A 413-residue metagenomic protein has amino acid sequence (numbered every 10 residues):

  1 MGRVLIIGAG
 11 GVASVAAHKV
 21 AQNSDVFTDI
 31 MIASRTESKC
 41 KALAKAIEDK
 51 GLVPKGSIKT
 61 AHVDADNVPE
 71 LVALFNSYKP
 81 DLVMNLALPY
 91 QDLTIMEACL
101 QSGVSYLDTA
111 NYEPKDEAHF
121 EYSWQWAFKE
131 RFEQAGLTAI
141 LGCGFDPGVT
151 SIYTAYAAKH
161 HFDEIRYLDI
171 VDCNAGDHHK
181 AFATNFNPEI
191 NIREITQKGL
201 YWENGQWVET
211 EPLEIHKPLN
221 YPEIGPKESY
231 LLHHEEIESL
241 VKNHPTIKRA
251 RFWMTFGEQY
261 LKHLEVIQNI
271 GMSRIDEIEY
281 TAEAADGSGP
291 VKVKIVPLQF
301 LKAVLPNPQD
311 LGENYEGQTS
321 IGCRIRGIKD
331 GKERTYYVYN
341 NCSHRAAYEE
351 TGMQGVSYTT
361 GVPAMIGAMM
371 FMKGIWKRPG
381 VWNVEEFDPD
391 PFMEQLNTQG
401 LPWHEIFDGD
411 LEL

Functional and structural regions predicted by a protein language model:
A9-G10: Glycine-rich Rossmann-fold phosphate-binding loop(s) that bind the pyrophosphate of adenine dinucleotide cofactors
A13-S14: N-terminal Rossmann-fold NAD(P) dinucleotide-binding loop
R35-K39: Helix N-cap at the beta1-alpha1 junction of Rossmann-like dinucleotide-binding domains, i.e., the first residues
G51-N67: Rossmann-fold cofactor-recognition segment
D64-K79, Q91: Conserved Rossmann-fold cofactor-binding substructure of NAD(P)-dependent oxidoreductases
F75, D81-N85, Y106-L107: N-terminal Rossmann-like NAD(P) cofactor-binding module of classical short-chain dehydrogenase/reductase
A110-L137: Rossmann-fold NAD(P)-binding glycine/threonine-rich loop
K159-L413: C-terminal catalytic/substrate-binding lobe primarily of soluble NAD(P)-dependent oxidoreductases
